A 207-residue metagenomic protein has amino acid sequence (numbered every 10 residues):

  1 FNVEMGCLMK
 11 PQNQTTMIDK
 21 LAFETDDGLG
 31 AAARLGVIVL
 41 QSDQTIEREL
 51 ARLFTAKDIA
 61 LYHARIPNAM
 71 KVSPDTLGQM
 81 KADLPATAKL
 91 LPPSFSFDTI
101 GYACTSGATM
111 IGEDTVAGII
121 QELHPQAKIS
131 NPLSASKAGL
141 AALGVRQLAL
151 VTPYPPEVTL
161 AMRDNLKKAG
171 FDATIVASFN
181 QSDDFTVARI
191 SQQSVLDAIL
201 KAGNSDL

Functional and structural regions predicted by a protein language model:
V3-E4: Acidic, Ala/Val/Gly-enriched low-complexity intrinsically disordered segments
K10-A86, V151-S194: N-terminal glycine-rich anion-binding loop in soluble enzyme alpha/beta folds
K81-S94, S194-D206: Short, well-structured alpha-helical segments in soluble
A88-S130: Glycine/small-residue-rich loop that forms an oxyanion/phosphate-binding "nest" at active or ligand-binding sites
F97-A103, A149-V151, D206-L207: Periplasmic-binding protein-like
V116-G170: Hydrophobic, well-structured mid-protein blocks that either form specific transmembrane helices
N131-A135, I190-I199: Active-site glycine-rich loop that binds ribose-phosphate moieties when present
